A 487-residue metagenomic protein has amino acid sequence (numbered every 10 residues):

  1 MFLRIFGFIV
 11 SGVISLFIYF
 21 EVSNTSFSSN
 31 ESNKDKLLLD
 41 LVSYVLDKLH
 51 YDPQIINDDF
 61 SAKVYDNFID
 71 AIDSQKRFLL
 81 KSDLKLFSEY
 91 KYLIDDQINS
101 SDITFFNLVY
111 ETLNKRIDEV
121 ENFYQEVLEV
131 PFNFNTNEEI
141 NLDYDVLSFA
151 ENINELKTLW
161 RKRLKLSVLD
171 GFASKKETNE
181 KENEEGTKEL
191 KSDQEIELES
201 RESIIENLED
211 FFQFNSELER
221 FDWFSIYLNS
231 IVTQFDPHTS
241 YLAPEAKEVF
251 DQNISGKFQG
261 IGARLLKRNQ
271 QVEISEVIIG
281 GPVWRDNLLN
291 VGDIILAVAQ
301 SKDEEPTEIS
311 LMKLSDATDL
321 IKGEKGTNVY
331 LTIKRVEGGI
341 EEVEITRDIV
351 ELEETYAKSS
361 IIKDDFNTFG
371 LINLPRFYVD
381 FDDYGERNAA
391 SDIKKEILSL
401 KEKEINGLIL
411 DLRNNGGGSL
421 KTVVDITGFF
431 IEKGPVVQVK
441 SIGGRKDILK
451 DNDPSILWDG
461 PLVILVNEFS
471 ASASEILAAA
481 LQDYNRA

Functional and structural regions predicted by a protein language model:
G7-Y19: Hydrophobic membrane-insertion alpha-helices, especially the h-region of bacterial N-terminal signal peptides
S23-S26, K48-I56, N215-F221, D236-F258 (+3 more regions): Cleft-lining beta-strand/loop regions that shape enzyme active-site pockets
S26-D73: N-terminal mature-domain "stem" immediately C-terminal to a signal peptide or N-terminal signal-anchor/transmembrane
L37, L41, D59, K63 (+22 more regions): Extracytoplasmic/secreted proteins, especially bacterial periplasmic and envelope-associated proteins
L39-Y51, E89-L93, E206-D210, P375-Y378: Acidic/histidine-rich, surface-exposed loop or edge segments in extracytoplasmic proteins
Q54, D70-A71, Y92, E111-N122 (+3 more regions): PDZ/PDZ-like domain segments forming the peptide/carboxylate-binding groove, activating on the N-terminal beta-strands
I56-A62, I69-L142, I205, F212-K267 (+2 more regions): Extended, small/polar residue-biased N-terminal targeting/export presequences and adjacent propeptide/linker tracts
V146-L156, W160-E206, Q271, V298 (+2 more regions): Well-structured core secondary-structure elements of compact alpha/beta domains
